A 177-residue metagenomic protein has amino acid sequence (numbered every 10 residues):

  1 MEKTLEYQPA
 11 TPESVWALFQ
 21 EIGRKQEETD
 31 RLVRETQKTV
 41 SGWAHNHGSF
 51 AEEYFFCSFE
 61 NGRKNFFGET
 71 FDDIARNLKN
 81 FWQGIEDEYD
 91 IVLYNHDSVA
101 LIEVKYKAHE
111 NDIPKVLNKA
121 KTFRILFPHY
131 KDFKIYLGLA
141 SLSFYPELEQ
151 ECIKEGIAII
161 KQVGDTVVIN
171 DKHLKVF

Functional and structural regions predicted by a protein language model:
M1-N61: Amphipathic, low-proline, heptad-repeat alpha-helices and/or compositionally biased low-complexity charged/polar-rich
F59, Y89-D112, V116, K121: Conserved catalytic cores of phosphodiester-cleaving nucleases, focusing on short active-site segments
N61-F67, G84: Intrinsically disordered, low-complexity regions enriched in Ser/Thr/Pro/Gly and simple repeats
F66-D73, Y130: Short, structured loop/turn "capping" segments at alpha-beta junctions
T70-H96: Active-site metal-binding core of divalent-cation-utilizing nuclease and nuclease-like domains
T122-D132: Arginine/glycine-rich "motif VI" loop of SF2 helicases in the C-terminal RecA-like domain
I135-F177: Domain-level recognition of nuclease-like catalytic cores that cleave nucleotide substrates
